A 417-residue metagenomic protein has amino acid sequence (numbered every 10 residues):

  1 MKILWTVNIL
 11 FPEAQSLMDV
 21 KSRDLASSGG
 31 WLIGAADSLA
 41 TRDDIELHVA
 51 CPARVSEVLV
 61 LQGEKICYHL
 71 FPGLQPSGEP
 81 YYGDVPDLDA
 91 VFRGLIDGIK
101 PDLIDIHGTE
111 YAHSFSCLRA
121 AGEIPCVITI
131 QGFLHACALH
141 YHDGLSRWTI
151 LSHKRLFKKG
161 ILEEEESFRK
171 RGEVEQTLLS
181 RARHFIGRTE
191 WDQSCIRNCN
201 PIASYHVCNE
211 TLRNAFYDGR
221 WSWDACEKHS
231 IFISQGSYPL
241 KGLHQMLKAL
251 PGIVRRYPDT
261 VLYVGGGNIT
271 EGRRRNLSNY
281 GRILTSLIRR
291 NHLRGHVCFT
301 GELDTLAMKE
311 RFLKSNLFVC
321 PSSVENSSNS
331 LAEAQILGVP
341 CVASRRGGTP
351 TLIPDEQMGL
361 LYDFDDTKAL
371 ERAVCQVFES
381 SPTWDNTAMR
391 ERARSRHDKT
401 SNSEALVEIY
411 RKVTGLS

Functional and structural regions predicted by a protein language model:
M1-S56, E64-I66: N-terminal subdomain of nucleotide-sugar transferases
L4, S222-K241, L247-G252, L262-Y263: Conserved donor-binding/catalytic core segment of Leloir-type glycosyltransferases
G83, P382-G415: A charged, aromatic-enriched C-terminal amphipathic alpha-helix characteristic of glycosyltransferases across folds
I150-H184, S194, N198-C199: Membrane-proximal helix-turn-helix segments that form the acceptor-binding/catalytic region of lipid-linked
N276-L306: Nucleotide-activated donor-binding/catalytic signature segment of Leloir-type glycosyltransferases, i.e., the conserved
S323: Aromatic "clamp/platform" in nucleotide-sugar-dependent glycosyltransferases that forms part of the donor/acceptor
P340-A343: Short hydrophobic beta-strand element within catalytic cores of glycosyltransferases and related nucleotide-activated
D355-E356, L360-T367, Q376-P382: Conserved acidic donor-binding segment of nucleotide-sugar-dependent glycosyltransferases
